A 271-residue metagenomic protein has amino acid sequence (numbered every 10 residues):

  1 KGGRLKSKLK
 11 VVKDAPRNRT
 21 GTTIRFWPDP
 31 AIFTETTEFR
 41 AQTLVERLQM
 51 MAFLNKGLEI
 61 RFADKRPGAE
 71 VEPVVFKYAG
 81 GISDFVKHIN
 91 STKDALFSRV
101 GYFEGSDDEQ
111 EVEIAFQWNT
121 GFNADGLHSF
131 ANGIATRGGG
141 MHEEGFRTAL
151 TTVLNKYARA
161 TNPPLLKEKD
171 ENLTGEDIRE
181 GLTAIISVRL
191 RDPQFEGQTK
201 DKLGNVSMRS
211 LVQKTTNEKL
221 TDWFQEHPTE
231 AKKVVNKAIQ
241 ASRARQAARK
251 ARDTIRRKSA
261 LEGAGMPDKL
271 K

Functional and structural regions predicted by a protein language model:
K1-K271: GHKL-family ATPase ATP-binding module
